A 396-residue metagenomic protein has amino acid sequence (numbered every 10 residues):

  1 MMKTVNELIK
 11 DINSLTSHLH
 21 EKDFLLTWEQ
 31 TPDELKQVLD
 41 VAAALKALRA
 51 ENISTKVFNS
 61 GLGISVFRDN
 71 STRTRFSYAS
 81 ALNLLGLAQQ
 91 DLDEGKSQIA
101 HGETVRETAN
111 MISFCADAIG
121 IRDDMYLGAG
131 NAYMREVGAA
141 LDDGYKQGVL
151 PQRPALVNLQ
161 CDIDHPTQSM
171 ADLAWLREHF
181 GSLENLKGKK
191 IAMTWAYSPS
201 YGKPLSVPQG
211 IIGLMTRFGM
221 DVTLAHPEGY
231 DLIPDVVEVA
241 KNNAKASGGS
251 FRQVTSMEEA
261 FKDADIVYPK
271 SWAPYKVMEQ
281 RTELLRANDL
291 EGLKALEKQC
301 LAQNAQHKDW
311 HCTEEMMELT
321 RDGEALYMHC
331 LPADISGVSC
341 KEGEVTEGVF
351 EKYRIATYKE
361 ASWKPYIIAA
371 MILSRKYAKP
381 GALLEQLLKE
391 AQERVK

Functional and structural regions predicted by a protein language model:
M2-F76, S80: Positively charged, low-complexity intrinsically disordered leader regions
K56-R177, I335: Phosphate/diphosphate ligand-binding glycine-rich loop within oxidoreductases
V57-G63, K187-K189, E324: Phosphate-coordination loops involved in phosphoryl transfer and adenosine-cofactor binding
R68-S80, R177-E291: Glycine-rich phosphate/diphosphate-binding loop of Rossmann-like nucleotide-binding domains
Q147-P154, M220, L319-M328: A short helix->loop->beta-strand "cap" motif at the edges of active sites that frequently abuts
N242-T346: Rossmann-like adenosine-cofactor binding region
T320-K396: Adenosine-phosphate binding glycine-rich loop
